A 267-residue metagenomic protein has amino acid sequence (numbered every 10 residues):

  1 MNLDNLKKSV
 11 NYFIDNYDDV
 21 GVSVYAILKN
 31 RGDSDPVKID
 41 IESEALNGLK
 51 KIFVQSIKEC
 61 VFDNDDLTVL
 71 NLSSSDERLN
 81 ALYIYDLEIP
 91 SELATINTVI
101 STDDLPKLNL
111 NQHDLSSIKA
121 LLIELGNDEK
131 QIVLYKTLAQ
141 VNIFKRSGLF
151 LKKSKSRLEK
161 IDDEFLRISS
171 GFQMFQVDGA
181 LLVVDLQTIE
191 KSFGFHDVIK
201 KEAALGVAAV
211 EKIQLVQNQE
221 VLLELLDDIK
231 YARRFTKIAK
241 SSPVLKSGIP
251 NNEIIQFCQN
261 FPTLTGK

Functional and structural regions predicted by a protein language model:
N2-F53: Charged, amphipathic alpha-helical stretches
L3, Q219-L222, Y231, P250-I254: Short amphipathic alpha-helical segments that mediate assembly, nucleic-acid/protein binding, or membrane association
G32-I213, A232-K267: Acidic, low-complexity, intrinsically disordered interaction modules
K200, V216-L225: The feature represents the first ordered module of a protein
